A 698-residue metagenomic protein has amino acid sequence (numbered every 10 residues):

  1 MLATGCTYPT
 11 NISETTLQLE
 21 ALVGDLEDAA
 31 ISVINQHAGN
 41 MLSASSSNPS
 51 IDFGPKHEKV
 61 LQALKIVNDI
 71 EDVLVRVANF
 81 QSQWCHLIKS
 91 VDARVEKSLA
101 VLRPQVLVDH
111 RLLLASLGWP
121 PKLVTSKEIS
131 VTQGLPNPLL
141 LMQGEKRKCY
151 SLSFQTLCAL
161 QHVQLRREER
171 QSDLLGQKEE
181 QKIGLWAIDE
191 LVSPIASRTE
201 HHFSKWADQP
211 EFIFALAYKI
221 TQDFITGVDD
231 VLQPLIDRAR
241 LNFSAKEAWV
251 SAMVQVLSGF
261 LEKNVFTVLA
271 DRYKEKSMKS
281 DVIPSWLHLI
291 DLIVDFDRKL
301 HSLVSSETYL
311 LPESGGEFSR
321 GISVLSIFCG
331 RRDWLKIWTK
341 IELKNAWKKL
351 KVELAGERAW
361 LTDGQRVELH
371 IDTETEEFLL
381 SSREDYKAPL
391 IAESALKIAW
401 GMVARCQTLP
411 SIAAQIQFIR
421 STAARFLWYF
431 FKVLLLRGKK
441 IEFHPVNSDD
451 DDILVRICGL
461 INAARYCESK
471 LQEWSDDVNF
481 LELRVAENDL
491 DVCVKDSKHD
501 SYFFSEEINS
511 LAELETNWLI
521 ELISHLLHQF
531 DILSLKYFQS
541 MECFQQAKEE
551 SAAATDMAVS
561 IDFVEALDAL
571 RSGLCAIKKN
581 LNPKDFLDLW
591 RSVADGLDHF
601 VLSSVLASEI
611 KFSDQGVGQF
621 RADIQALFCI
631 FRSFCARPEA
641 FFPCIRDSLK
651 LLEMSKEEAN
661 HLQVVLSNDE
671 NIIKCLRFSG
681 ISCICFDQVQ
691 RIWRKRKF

Functional and structural regions predicted by a protein language model:
L2-V367, T373-E374: Extended, noncatalytic alpha-helical scaffold/tether regions
G5, D52-P55, K59, L174 (+28 more regions): Amphipathic, alpha-helical segments enriched in basic
Y8, I12, L19, I129 (+16 more regions): Hydrophobic transmembrane signal anchors and adjacent membrane-proximal interface regions, especially in viral
I70, I398, C629-I630: A short, hydrophobic secondary-structure junction motif
K279, I283-H301, S305, I337 (+1 more regions): Extended alpha-helical "rod" scaffolds
G321-C329, N345-H444: Extended, low-charge, aliphatic-rich alpha-helical segments
